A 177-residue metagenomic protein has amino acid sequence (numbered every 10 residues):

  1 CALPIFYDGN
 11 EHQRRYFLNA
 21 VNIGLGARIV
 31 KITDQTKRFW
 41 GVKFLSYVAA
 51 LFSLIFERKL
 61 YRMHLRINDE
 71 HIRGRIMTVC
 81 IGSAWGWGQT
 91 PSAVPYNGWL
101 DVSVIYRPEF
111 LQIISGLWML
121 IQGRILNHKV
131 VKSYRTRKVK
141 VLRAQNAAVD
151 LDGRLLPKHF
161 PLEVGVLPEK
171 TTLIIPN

Functional and structural regions predicted by a protein language model:
C1-M77: Catalytic core of DAGKc-family lipid kinases
N22, G26, C80-P91, L155: Glycine-rich phosphate/pyrophosphate-binding beta-alpha loops
K37-L45, S92-Q112: Gly/Ser/Thr-rich active-site loops/lids in small-molecule metabolic enzymes that frequently grip phosphoryl groups
K59-Y61, R75-M77, Y96-L100, R135-R137: A generic structural signal for short beta-strands and their flanking turns/coil linkers
I67-R73, V104-N177: ATP/nucleoside-binding phosphotransfer catalytic cores, i.e., glycine-rich phosphate-binding loops
M77, I81-W85, I105-E109: Histidine- and/or cysteine-centered catalytic micro-motif in compact active-site loops
